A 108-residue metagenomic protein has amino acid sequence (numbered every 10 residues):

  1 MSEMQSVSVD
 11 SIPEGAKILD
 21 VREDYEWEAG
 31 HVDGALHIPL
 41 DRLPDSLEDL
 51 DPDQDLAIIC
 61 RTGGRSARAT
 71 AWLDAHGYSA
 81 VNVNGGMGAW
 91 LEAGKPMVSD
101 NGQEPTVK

Functional and structural regions predicted by a protein language model:
M1-K17, E23-D55, G64-K108: Rhodanese-like catalytic fold shared by cysteine-dependent sulfurtransferases and DSP/PTP-type phosphatases
I59: Short, surface-exposed ligand- or partner-binding patches at beta-edge/loop junctions that are enriched in aromatics
